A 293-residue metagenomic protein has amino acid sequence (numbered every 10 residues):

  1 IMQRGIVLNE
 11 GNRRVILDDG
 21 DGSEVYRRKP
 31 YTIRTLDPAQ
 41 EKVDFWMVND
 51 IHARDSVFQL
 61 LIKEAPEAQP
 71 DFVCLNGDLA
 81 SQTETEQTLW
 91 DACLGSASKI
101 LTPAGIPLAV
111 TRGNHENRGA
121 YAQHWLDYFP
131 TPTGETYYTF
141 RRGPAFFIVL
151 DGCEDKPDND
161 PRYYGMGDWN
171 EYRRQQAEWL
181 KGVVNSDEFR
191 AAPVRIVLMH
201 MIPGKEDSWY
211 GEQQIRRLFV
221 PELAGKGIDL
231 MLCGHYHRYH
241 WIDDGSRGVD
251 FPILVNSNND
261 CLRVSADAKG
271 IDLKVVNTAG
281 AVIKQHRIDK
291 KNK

Functional and structural regions predicted by a protein language model:
I1-T32, Q87-E188, L218-A224, H240-K274: Extended active-site neighborhood of metal-dependent phosphoesterases/phosphodiesterases
R4, L8-Q87: N-terminal active-site segment of His-dependent metallophosphoesterases
Y31, V73, M231, K274 (+1 more regions): Generic beta-strand hydrophobic packing signal
K42-V43, D71, Y137, P144-A145 (+1 more regions): Alpha/beta-hydrolase fold active-site loops
W46-N49, F72-D78, I106-N114, I196-H200 (+2 more regions): Active-site neighborhood of phospho(di)ester-bond hydrolases with catalytic His/Asp-centered motifs
A53-Q59, S81-T85, R112-Y121, D155-N159 (+3 more regions): Active-site environment of divalent metal-dependent phosphoester hydrolases
Y163-E171, D187-C233: Active-site-proximal segments of metal-dependent phosphoesterases and phosphodiesterases across multiple
V264-K293: A short C-terminal boundary segment appended to hydrolase-like catalytic domains
